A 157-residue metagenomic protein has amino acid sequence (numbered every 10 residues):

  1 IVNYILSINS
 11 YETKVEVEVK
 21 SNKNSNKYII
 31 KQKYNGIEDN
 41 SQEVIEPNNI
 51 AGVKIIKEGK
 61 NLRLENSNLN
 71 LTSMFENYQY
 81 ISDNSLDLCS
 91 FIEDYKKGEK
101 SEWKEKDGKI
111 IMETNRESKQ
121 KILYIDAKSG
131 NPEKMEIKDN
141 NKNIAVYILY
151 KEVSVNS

Functional and structural regions predicted by a protein language model:
I1-E38, S157: N-terminal leader/targeting segments and the immediate start of mature chains
I8-S10, K33-N40, I56-N61, K106-D107 (+2 more regions): Short, solvent-exposed coil/turn segments at beta-strand boundaries
V17-S21, Y34-E38, E46-N48, A127 (+2 more regions): Beta-strand elements of well-folded, non-transmembrane domains
N24-I30, A51-K57, E117-K119, I144-Y147: Amphipathic hydrophobic-ligand
Y34-L86: An acidic-aromatic
N66-S118: Non-cytosolic head/periplasmic domains of membrane-anchored proteins
E102-S157: Gly/Pro-enriched, hydrophobic low-complexity segments that function as extracytoplasmic propeptides/linkers
